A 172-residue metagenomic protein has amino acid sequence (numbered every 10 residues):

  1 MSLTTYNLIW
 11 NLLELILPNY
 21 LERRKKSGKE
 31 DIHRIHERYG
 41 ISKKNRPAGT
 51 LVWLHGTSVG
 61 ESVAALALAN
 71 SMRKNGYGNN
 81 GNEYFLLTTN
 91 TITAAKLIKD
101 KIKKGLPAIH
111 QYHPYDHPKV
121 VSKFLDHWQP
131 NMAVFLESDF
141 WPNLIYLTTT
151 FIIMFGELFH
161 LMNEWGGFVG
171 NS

Functional and structural regions predicted by a protein language model:
S2-K25: Short hydrophobic helices that act as membrane-entry/anchoring signals
P18-S172: Active-site and donor-binding regions of nucleotide-sugar-utilizing enzymes
